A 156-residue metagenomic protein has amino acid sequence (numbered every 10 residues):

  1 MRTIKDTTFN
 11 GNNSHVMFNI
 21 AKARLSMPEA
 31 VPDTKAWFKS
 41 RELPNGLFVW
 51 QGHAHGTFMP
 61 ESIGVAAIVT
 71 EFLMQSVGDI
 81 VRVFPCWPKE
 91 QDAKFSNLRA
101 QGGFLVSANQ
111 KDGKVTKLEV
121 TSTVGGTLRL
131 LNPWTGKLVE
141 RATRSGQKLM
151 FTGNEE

Functional and structural regions predicted by a protein language model:
M1-I80, T116: Active-site core of glycosidic bond-cleaving carbohydrate-active enzymes
T3-I4, W87, F151: Alpha-helix C-terminal capping segments
T8-F9, S26-A30, K89-K94, T135-S145 (+1 more regions): Generic structural signal for short, solvent-exposed loop/turn connectors between secondary structure elements
F9, M59, L98-A100, S122 (+1 more regions): Hydrophobic beta-strand core residues of beta-sandwich domains
E71-Q75, Q110, N132: Hydrophobic side chains in beta-strands
R82-T123: Surface beta-strand/loop "capping" patches
K111-E156: C-terminal beta-sandwich/jelly-roll accessory domains of carbohydrate-active enzymes
